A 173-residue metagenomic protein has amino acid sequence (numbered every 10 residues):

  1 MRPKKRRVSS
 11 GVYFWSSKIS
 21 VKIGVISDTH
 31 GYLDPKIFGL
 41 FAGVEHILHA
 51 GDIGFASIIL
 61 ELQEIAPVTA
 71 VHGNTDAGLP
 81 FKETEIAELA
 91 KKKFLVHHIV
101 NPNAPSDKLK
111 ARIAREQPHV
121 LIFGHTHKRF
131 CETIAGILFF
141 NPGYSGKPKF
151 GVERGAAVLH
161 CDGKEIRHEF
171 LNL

Functional and structural regions predicted by a protein language model:
R2, W15, I19-L89: Core catalytic region of metal-dependent phosphoesterases/phosphodiesterases, especially metallo-beta-lactamase-like
K4-R6: Polybasic, lysine-rich low-complexity intrinsically disordered segments
W15, S20, E88-A90, R115-Q117 (+1 more regions): Binuclear metal-dependent phosphoesterase catalytic core
K22-D28, K93-I99, L138-G143, H168-F170: Active-site-proximal beta-strand elements of phosphoester/diester hydrolases
G31-P35, I53-I58, T75-P80, N101-D107 (+2 more regions): Active-site environment of divalent metal-dependent phosphoester hydrolases
H46, K92-F94, V120: Structural motif
E85-V96, P105-E116: Glycine/small-residue-rich loop that forms an oxyanion/phosphate-binding "nest" at active or ligand-binding sites
